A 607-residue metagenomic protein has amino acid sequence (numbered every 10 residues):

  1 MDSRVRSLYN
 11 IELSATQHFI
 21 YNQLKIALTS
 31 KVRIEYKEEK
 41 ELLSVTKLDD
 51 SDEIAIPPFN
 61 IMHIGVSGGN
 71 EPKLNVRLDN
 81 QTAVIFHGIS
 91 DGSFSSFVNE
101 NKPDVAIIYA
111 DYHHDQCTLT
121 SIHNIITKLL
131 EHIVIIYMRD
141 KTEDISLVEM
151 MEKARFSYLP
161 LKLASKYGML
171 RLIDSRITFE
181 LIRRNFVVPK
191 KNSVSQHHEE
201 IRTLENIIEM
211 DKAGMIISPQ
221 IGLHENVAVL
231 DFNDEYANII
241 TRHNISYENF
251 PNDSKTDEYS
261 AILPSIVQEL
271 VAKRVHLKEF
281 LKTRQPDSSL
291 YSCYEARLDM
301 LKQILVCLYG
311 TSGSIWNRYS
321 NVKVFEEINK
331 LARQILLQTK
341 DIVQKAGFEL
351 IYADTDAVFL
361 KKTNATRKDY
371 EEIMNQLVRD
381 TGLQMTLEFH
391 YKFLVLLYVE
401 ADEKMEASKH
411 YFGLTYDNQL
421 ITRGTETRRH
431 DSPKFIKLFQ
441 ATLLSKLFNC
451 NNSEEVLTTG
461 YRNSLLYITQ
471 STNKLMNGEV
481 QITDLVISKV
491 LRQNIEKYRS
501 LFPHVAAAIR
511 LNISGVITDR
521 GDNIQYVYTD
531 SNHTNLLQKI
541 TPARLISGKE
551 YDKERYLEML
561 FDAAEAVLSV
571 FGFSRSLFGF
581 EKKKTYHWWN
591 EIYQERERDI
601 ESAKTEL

Functional and structural regions predicted by a protein language model:
M1-D104, A110, H123, K128-L130 (+7 more regions): DnaQ-like (DEDDh/DEDDy) 3′-5′ exonuclease domain used for proofreading and 3′-end trimming on nucleic acids
G65, R274, L305-L308, K584: A residue-level signal for conserved active-site and pocket-lining positions in enzyme catalytic cores
L78-N80, T311-K330: Gly-rich Lys/Arg/Thr-decorated short loops/hinges at beta-loop-alpha junctions or inter-strand turns that position
P103-H113, I351-Y352, F359: Short glycine-rich phosphate-binding loop at a beta-alpha junction
Q116, N124-T142, L387-F389: Conserved beta-strand -> loop -> alpha-helix junction used to position metal-binding or nucleic-acid-contacting
V148-H243, Y247-P251, S289, C293 (+4 more regions): DNA-dependent DNA polymerase catalytic subunits
L270-R284, L301: Non-transmembrane amphipathic alpha-helical segments
S292-S314: Core structural elements
